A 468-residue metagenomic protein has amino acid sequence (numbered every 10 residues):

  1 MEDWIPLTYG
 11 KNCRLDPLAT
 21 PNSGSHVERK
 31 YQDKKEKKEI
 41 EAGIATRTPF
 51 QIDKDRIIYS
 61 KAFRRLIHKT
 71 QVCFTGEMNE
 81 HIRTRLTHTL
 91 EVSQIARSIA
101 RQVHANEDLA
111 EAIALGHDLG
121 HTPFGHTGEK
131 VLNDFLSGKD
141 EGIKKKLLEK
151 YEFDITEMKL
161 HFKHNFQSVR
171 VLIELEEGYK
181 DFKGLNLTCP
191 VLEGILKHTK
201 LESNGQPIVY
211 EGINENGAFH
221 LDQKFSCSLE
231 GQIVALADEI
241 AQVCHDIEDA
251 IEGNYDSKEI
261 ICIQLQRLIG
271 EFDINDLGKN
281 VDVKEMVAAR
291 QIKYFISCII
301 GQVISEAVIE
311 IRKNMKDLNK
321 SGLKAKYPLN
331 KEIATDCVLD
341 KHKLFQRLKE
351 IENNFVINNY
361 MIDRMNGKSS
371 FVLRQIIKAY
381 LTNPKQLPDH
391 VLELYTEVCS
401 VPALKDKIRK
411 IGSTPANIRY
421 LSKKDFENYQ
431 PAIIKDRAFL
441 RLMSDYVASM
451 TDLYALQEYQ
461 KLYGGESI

Functional and structural regions predicted by a protein language model:
M1-I99, E107, K139-K144, L148-Q167 (+1 more regions): Histidine-centered, transition-metal-coordinating active-site segments
I99-A100, L132: Broad structural signal for hydrophobic residues in well-ordered alpha-helices, predominantly aliphatic
V103: Basic, low-complexity intrinsically disordered segments
A112-I113: Active-site alpha-helix of zinc metalloproteases
G116, G120-F124, A241: Short active-site segment of divalent metal-dependent hydrolases/proteases that encodes the spacing between
F124-T127, Q206-I208: Short acidic, glycine/serine/threonine-rich loops at helix termini
G125-G142: A glycine- and small-aliphatic-rich helix-loop capping segment at beta-alpha/alpha-beta transitions that lines
